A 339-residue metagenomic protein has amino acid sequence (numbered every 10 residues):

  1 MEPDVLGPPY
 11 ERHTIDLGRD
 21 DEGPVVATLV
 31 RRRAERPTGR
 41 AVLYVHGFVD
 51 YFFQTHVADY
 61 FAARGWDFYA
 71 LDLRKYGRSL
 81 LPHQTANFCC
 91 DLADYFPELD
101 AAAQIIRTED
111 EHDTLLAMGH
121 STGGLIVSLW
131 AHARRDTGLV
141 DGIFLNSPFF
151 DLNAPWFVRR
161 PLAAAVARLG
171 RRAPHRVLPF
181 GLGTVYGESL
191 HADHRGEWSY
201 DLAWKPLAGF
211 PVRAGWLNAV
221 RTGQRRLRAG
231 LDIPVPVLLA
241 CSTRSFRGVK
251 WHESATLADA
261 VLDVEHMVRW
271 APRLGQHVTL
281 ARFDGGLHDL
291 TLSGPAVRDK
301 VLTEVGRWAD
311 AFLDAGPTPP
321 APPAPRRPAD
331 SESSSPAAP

Functional and structural regions predicted by a protein language model:
M1-R36: N-terminal cap/lid segment of alpha/beta-hydrolase-fold proteins
V30-R74, L80-P82: Short, surface-exposed "cap/lid" segments of acyl-processing enzymes
F48, D72-Y76, F149, D284-L287: Short beta-to-alpha linker loops that shape the active-site pocket of alpha/beta-hydrolase fold enzymes
F88-T108: Alpha/beta-hydrolase active-site loop
E109-S121: Alpha/beta-hydrolase fold nucleophile elbow
T122, I126-V212: Alpha/beta-hydrolase-fold enzymes
V177-V278: Serine-hydrolase catalytic core
H277-P339: Catalytic active-site module of serine/aspartate enzymes centered on a nucleophile-bearing elbow/loop
